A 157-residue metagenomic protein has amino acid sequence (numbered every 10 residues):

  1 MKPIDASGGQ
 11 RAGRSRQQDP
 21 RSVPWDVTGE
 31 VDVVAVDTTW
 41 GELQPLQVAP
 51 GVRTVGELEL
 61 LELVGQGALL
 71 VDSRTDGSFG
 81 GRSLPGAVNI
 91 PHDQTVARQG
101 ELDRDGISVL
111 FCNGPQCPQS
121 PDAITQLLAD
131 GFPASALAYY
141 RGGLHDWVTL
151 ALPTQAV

Functional and structural regions predicted by a protein language model:
M1-G81, P153-V157: Flexible, polar/low-complexity N-terminal or interdomain linker segments that lie immediately upstream of folded
G56, H92-Q99: Alpha-helical scaffolding within the catalytic cores of extracellular/periplasmic polymer-degrading hydrolases
L70, A87-N89, L137-Y139: Conserved beta-strand scaffold positions in the cores of enzyme catalytic domains, especially in NTP/NDP-utilizing
F79-P85, Q99-L102: Short loop/helix-cap segments at secondary-structure boundaries that form the rim of catalytic
V88, D105-G106, P153-V157: Short, hinge-like loop/turn segments at secondary-structure boundaries
V96-W147: Catalytic cysteine-centered active loop of the rhodanese-like fold, especially the PTP/DSP P-loop
G142, V148-V157: Active-site-adjacent betaalpha module
